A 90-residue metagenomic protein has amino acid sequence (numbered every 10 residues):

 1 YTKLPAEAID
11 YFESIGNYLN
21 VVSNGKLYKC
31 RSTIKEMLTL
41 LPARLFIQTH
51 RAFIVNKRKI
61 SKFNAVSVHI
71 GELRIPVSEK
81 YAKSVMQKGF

Functional and structural regions predicted by a protein language model:
Y1-I70, R74-V77: Conserved binding/recognition cores within well-folded domains
L73, V77, Y81-F90: Eukaryotic intrinsically disordered, low-complexity regulatory linkers and tails enriched in Ser/Thr/Pro
